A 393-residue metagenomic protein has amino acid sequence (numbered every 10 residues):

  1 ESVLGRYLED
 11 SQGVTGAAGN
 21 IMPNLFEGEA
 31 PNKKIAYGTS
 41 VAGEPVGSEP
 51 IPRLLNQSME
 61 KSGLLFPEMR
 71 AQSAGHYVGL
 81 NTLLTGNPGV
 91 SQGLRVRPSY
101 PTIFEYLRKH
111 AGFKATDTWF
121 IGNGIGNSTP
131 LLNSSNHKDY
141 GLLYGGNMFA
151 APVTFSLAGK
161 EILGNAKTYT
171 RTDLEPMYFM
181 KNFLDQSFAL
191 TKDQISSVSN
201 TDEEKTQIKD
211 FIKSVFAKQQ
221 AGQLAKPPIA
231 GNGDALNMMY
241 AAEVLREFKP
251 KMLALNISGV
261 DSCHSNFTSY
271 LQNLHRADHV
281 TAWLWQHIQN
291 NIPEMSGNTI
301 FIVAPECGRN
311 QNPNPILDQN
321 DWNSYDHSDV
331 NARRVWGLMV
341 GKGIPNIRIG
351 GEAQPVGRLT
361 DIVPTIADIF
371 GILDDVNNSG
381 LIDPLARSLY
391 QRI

Functional and structural regions predicted by a protein language model:
E1-L4, Q72-Y77, G89-S91, G124-S128 (+3 more regions): Solvent-exposed loop/turn segments at secondary-structure junctions within structured extracellular/periplasmic domains
E1-L4, S58-M59, L107, K251-G259 (+5 more regions): Beta-strand elements within well-structured catalytic alpha/beta cores of enzymes that handle phosphate/sulfate esters
L4-G75, W119, A353: Short, structured active-site-proximal loop/turn typified by the sulfatase FGly-forming signature C/S-X-P-X-R
P52-N56, L80, Y100-E105, T118 (+6 more regions): Extracytoplasmic/secreted envelope proteins and their assembly/folding machinery, especially bacterial periplasmic
E60-P67, G112-T118, E247-L253, M295-I300 (+2 more regions): Loop/turn elements at helix/coil->beta-strand transitions in domains of secreted/extracellular proteins
G79-K251, S258-C263: His/Asp/Glu-rich, glycine-adjacent segments that coordinate divalent cations and/or stabilize oxyanion chemistry on
G93, T118, G124-H137, M177 (+3 more regions): Membrane-interface soluble catalytic domains
P227-F248, L253, V260-F301, P315-L317 (+3 more regions): A long, amphipathic alpha-helix that forms part of the scaffold/cap immediately adjacent to metal-dependent active
